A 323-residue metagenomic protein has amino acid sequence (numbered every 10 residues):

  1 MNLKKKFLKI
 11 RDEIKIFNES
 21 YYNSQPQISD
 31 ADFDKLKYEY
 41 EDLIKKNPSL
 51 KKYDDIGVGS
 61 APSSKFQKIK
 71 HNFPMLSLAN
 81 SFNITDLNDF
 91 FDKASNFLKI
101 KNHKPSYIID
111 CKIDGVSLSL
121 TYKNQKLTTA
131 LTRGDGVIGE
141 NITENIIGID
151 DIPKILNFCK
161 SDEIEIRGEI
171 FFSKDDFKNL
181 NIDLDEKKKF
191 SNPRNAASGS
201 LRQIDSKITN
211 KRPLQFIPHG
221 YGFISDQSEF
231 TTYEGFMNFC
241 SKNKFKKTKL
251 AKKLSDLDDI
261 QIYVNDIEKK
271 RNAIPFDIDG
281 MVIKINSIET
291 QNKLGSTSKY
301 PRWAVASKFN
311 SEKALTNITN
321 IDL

Functional and structural regions predicted by a protein language model:
M1-L323: RNA/tRNA-interacting regions in translation and RNA-turnover enzymes
